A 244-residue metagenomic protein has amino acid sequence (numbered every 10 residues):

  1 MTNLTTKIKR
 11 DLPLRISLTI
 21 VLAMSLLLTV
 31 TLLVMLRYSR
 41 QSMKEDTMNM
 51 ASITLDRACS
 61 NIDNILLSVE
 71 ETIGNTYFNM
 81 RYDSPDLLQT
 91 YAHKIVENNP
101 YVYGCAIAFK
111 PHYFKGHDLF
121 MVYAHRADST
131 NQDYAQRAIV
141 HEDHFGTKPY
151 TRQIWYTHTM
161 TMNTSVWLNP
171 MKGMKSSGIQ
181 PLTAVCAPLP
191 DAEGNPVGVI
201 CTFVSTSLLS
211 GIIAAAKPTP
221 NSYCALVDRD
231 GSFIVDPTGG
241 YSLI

Functional and structural regions predicted by a protein language model:
T2, T6, R10-Q41, E45 (+1 more regions): Extreme N-terminal signal-anchor transmembrane helix of membrane signaling/transducer proteins, especially in bacteria
L36-S52, A58-I73, M80-L88: Membrane-proximal amphipathic alpha-helices that sit immediately adjacent to an N-terminal transmembrane/signal-anchor
N64, Y103, A184-V185, N221-Y223: Short loop/turn microsegments at loop-to-beta-strand junctions
Y77-S84, H93-P100, M160, I213-T219: Short regulatory alpha-helical segment in sensory/regulatory domains of signaling proteins that mediates
N98-I179, S232-I244: Extracellular/periplasmic ligand-sensing ectodomains of membrane signal-transduction proteins
G178-K217: Conserved beta-strands of PAS-like sensory domains
